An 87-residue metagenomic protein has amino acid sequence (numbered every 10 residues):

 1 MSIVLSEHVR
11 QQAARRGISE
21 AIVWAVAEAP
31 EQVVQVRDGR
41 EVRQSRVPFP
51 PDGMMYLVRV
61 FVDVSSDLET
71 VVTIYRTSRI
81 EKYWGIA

Functional and structural regions predicted by a protein language model:
M1-A87: Ribonuclease/tRNase effector modules and their secretory precursors
